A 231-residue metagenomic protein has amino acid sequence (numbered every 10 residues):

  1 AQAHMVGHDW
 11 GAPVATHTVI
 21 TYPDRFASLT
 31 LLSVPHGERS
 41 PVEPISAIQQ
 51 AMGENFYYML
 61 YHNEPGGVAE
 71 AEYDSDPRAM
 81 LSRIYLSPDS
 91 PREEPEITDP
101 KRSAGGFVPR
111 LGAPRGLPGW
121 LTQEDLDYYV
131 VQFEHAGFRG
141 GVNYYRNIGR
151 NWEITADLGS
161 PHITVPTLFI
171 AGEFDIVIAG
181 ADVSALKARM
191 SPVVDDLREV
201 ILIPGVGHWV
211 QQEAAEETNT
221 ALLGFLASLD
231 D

Functional and structural regions predicted by a protein language model:
A1-V6, W10-R198: Flexible "cap/lid" subdomain of the alpha/beta-hydrolase fold that forms the substrate-access gate
D195-D231: Catalytic active-site module of serine/aspartate enzymes centered on a nucleophile-bearing elbow/loop
